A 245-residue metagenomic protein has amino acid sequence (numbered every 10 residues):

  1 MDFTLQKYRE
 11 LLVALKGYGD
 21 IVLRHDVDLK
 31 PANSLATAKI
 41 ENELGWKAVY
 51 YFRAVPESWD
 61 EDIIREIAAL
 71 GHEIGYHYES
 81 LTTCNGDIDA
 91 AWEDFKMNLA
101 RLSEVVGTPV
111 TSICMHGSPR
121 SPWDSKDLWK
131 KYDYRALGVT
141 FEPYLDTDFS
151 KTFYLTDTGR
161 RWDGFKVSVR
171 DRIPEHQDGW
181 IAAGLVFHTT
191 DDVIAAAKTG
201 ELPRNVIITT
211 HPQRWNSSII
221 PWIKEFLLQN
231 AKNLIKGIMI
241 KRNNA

Functional and structural regions predicted by a protein language model:
M1-R24, D28-V49, W59, R65-L70 (+2 more regions): Terminal accessory/targeting
F52-V55: Catalytic beta/alpha-barrel core
E73: Short glycine/serine/threonine-biased micro-segments
